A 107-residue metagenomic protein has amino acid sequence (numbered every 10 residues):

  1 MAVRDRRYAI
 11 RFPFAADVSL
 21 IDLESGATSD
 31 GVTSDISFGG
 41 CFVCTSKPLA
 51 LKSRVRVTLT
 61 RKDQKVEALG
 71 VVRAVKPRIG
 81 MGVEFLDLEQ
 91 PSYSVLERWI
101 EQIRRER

Functional and structural regions predicted by a protein language model:
M1-R107: Structured alpha-helical
